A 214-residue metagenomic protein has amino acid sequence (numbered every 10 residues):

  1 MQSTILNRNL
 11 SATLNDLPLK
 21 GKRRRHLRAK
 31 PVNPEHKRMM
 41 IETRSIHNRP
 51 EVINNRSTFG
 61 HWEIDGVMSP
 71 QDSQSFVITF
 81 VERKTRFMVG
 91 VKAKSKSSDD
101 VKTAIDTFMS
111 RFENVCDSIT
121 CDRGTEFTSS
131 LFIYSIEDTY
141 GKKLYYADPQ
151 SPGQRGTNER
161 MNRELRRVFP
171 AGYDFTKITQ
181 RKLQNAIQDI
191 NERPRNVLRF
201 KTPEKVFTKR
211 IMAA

Functional and structural regions predicted by a protein language model:
M1-N54: Basic, flexible linker segments flanking DNA-binding modules in nucleic acid-interacting mobile-element proteins
F59-S69: Two-metal-ion RNase H-like nuclease active-site motif
D65, F80, R86, I105 (+4 more regions): Mobile genetic element proteins and their domesticated derivatives, centered on retroelements and DNA transposons
V67-V89: Short conserved beta-strand segments at catalytic cores or DNA/RNA-binding microdomains of nucleic-acid binding
P70-S73, G90-F112: Active-site beta-loop-alpha junctions of metal-dependent nucleic acid enzymes, especially the RNase H-like/DDE
C121-R123, S129-S135, L144-V168, K177-I187: RNase H-like two-metal-ion nuclease catalytic core shared by retroviral integrases and related mobile-element nucleases
I133, A171-A214: C-terminal domain-tail junction helix/linker
T139-Y140: Short, structured coil segments at secondary-structure junctions
